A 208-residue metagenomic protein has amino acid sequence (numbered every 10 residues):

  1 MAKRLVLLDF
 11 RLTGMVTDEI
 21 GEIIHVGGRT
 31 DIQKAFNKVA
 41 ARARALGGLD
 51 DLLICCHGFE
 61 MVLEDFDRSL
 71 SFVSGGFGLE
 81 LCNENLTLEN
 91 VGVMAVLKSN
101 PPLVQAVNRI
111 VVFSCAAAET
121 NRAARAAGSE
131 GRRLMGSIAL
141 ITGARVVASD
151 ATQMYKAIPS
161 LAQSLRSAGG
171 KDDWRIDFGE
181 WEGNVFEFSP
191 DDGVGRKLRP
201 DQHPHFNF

Functional and structural regions predicted by a protein language model:
A2-A124, F178, F188-V194, H203-F208: Catalytic-core segments of thiol-dependent peptidases
V111-F208: Active-site-proximal C-terminal subdomain of hydrolase catalytic domains
